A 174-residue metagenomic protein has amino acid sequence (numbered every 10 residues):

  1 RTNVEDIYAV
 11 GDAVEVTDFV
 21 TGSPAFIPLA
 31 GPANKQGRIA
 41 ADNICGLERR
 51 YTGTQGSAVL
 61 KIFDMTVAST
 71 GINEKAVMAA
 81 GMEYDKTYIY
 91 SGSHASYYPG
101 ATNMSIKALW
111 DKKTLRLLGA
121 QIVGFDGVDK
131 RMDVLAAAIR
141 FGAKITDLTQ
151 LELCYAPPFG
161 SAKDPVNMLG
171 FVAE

Functional and structural regions predicted by a protein language model:
R1-D42, V134, A138-F141: FAD-site-proximal beta/loop scaffold in flavoenzymes
R1-T2, T52, G100: Solvent-exposed alpha-helices and their adjacent loops that cap or buttress functional pockets in soluble metabolic
R1-T2, V16-T17, V67-K75, Y88-I89: Flavin (primarily FAD) cofactor-binding/catalytic cores of flavoenzymes
T17, E48-T52, T146: Glycine-rich flavin
S23-P28, D42-T70, L151-Y155: Active-site-proximal substrate-binding core of FAD-dependent oxidoreductases
Q36, N43, L47, M78-A80: Internal alpha-helical scaffold of NAD(P)-dependent oxidoreductase catalytic cores
A58, K75, I106-A108: Residue-level detector of beta-strand structural context in well-folded domains
D64-T70, A79-E174: Flexible, glycine-rich terminal cap/loop adjacent to redox cofactors in electron-transfer oxidoreductases
